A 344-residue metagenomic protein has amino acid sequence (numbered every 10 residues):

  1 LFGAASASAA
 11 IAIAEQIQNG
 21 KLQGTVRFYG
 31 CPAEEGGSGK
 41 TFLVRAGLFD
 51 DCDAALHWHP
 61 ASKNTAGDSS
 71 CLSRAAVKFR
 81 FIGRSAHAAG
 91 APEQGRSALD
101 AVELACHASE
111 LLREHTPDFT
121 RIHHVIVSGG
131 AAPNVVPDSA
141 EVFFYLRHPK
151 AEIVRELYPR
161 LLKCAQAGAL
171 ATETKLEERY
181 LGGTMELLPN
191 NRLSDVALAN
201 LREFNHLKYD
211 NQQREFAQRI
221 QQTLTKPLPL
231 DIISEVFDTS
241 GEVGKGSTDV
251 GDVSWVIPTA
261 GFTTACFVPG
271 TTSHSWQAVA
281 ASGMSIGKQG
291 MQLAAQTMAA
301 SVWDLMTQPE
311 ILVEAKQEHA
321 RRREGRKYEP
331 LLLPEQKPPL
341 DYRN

Functional and structural regions predicted by a protein language model:
L1-A12: Di-metal (Zn2+ and/or Mg2+/Mn2+) metal-binding site signature of metallo-dependent hydrolases with the MBL/beta-CASP
L1-F2, H59, H87, T272-S275: Histidine-centered active-site/metal-ligand motif
G3, G37-S38, A151, L187: Loop/helix-junction capping segments adjacent to catalytic residues or to phosphate/diphosphate-binding pockets
S8, S38-T41, E93, E156 (+1 more regions): Generic recognition of short, well-ordered alpha-helical segments
Q16-P137, R147: Histidine/acidic-residue-rich, glycine-tolerant segments that coordinate divalent metal ions
L99-N344: Metal-dependent amide/peptide-bond hydrolase catalytic core, centered on the "pita-bread" metallohydrolase fold
